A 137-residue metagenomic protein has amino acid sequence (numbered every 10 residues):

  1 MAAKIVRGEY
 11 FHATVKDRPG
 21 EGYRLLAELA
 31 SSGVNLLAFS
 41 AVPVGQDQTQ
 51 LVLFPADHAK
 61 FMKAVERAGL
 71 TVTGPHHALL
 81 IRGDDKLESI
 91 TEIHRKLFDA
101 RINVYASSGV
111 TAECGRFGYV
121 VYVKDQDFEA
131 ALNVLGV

Functional and structural regions predicted by a protein language model:
M1-V137: A conserved regulatory-domain signal marking ACT and ACT-like small-molecule sensing domains and adjacent regulatory
